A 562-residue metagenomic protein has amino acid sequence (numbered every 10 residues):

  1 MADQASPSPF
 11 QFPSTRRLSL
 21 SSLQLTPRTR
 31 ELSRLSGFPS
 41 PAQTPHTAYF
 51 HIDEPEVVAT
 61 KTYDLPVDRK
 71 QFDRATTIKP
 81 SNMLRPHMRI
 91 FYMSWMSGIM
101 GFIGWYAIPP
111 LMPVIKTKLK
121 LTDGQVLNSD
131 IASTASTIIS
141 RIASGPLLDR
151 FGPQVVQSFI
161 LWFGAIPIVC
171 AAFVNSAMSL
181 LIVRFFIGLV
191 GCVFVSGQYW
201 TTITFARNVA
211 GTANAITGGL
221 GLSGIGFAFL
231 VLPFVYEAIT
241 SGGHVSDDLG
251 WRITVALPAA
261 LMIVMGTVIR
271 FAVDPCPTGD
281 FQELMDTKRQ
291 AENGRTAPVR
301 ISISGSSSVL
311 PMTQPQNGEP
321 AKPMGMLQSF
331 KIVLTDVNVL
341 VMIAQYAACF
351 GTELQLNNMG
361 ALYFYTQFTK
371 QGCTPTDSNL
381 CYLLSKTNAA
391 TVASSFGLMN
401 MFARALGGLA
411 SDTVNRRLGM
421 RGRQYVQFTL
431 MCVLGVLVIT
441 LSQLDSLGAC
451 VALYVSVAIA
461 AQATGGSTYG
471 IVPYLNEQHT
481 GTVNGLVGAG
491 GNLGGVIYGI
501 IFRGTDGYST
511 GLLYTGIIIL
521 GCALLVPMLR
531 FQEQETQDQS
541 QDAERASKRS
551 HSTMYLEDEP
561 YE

Functional and structural regions predicted by a protein language model:
A2-I103, T117, K331: Cytosolic juxtamembrane N-terminal segment immediately preceding the first transmembrane helix of multi-pass
I108-M112, K331-A405, G465: Extracytoplasmic gate region of multi-pass secondary transporters
K120, G152, F173-M178, V190 (+3 more regions): Helix-breaking motifs and short loop linkers at transmembrane-helix boundaries and internal kinks in secondary membrane
I131-P146, S394-G407: Central cavity-lining transmembrane alpha-helices of secondary-active solute carriers, predominantly the Major
I139-M178: Conserved MFS/SLC helix-loop-helix module at the cytosolic interface between two early adjacent transmembrane helices
V155-V169, R421-I439: Structural signature of the two symmetry-related core transmembrane helices
V183-G221: Cytoplasmic helix-loop-helix junction between adjacent transmembrane helices in 12-TM secondary transporters
V209-T240, M262, N400, V487-Y498: Glycine-rich segments within core transmembrane alpha-helices of 12-TM secondary carriers
